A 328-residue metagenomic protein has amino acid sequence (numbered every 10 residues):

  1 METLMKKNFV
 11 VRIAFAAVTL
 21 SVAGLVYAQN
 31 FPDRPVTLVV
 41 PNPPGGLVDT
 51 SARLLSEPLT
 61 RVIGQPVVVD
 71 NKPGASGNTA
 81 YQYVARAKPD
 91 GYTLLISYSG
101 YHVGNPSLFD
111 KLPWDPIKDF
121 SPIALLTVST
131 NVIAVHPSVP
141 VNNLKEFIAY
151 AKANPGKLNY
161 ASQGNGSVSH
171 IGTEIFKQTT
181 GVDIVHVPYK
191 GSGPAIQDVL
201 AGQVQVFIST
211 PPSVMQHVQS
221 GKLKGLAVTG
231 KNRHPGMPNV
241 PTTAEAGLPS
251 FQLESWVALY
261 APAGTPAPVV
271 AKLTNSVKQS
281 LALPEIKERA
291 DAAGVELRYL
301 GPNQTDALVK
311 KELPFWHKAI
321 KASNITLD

Functional and structural regions predicted by a protein language model:
T3-F15: Bacterial N-terminal signal peptides that target proteins for export
A28-K118, K157-N159, N165, G181-T210 (+3 more regions): N-terminal (or domain-start) structured segment
D33-P35, T179-T180, Q219, E245 (+1 more regions): An extracytoplasmic/periplasmic, membrane-proximal ligand-sensing/linker region
T50, L54, P58, T79 (+15 more regions): Extracytoplasmic/secreted proteins, especially bacterial periplasmic and envelope-associated proteins
R86-Y92, S99, S107-P194, T243 (+1 more regions): Hinge/capping helix and adjacent helix->loop/strand transition within the periplasmic-binding protein
Y101-K111, I175-T179, V206-V240: A ligand-binding cleft/hinge motif common to bilobed small-molecule-binding domains
N142, V214-A282, K311-P314: C-terminal lobe and pocket-closing loops of periplasmic/extracytoplasmic Venus-flytrap solute-binding proteins
